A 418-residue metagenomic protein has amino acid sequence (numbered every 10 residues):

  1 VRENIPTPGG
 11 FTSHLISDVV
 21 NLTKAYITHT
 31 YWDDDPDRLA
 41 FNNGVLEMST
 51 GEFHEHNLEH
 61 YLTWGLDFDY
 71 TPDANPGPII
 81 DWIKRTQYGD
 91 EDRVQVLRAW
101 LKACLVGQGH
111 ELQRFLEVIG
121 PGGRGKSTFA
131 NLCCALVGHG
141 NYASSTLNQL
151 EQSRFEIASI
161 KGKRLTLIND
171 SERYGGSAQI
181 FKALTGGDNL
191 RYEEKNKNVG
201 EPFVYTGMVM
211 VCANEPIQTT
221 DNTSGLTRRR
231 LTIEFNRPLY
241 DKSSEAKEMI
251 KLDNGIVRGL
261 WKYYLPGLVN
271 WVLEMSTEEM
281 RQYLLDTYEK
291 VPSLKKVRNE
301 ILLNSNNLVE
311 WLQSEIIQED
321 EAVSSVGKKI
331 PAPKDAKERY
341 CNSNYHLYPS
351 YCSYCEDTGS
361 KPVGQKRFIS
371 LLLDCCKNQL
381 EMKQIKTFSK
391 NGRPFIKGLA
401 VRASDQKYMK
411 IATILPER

Functional and structural regions predicted by a protein language model:
V1, P6-G10, S17, V137-R154 (+7 more regions): Positively charged interface segments
V1-F68, V204, V363: Intein modules and their embedded homing endonuclease domains
W32-D33, R38, V45-G162, L231-I233 (+4 more regions): P-loop NTPase catalytic core of nucleic-acid-dependent motor ATPases
G51, L101, S127, C133 (+8 more regions): Conserved RecA-like P-loop NTPase ATPase core
G77-D90, E111-I119, K163-I168, Y192-E193 (+4 more regions): Glycine- and acidic
C134, A143, W261-N307: Phosphate-handling catalytic cores of nucleic-acid transaction enzymes
E156-N198, P202: Conserved nucleotide-sensing/catalytic segment adjacent to the nucleotide-binding pocket in NTP-handling enzymes
R164-L167, M208-A213: Conserved two-lobed SF2 helicase motor
